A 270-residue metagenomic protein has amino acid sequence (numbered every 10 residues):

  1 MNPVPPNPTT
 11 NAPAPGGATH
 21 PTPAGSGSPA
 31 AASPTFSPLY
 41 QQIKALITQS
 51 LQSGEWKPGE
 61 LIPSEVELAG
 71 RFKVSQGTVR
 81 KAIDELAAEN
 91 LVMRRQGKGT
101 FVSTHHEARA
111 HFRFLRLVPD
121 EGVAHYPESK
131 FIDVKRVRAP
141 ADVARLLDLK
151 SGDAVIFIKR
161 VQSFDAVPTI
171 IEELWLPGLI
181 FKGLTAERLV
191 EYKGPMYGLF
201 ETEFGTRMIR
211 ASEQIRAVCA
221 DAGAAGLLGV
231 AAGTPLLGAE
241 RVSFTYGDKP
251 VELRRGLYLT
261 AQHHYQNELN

Functional and structural regions predicted by a protein language model:
M1-V74: Extreme N-terminal segment that seeds HTH/winged-HTH DNA-binding domains in transcriptional regulators
N2-G25, T104-N270: All-alpha effector-binding/dimerization core of bacterial HTH-type transcriptional repressors
Q52, S75, R95-G97, E203 (+1 more regions): Short glycine/serine/threonine-biased micro-segments
E55-W56, E89-G97, S103-T104: Beta-hairpin "wing" of winged helix-turn-helix
T78: Residues in the helix-turn-helix
I83: DNA major-groove recognition helix of helix-turn-helix
